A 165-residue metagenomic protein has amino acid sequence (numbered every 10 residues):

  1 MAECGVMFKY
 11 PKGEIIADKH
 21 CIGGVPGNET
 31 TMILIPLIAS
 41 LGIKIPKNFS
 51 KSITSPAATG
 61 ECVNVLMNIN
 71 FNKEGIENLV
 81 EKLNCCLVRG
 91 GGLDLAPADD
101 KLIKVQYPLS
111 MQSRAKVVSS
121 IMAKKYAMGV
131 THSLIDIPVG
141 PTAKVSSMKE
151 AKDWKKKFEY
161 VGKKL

Functional and structural regions predicted by a protein language model:
M1-C21, N78-K104: Self-splicing inteins and homing endonuclease
M1-F49, I53: Active-site cofactor/substrate anionic-group-binding motifs, chiefly glycine- and Lys/Arg-rich phosphate-binding loops
D18, I45-F49, L87-G91, L134-I137: General beta-strand structural signal in soluble alpha/beta enzymes
H20-P26, K51-A57, V65-M67, L93 (+1 more regions): Acidic, glycine-rich active-site loops and adjacent beta-strand->loop/helix elements that engage anionic groups
V25-L34, A39-S40, N48, S55-A57 (+4 more regions): Short glycine/serine/threonine-rich phosphate/pyrophosphate-binding segments that cradle anionic phosphate groups
T30-G42, E61-F71, K104-L109, E150-K157: A glycine- and small-aliphatic-rich helix-loop capping segment at beta-alpha/alpha-beta transitions that lines
C62-C86, K156-L165: A glycine-rich helix N-cap at a beta->alpha junction
L95-A151: Active-site/ligand-binding-proximal alpha/beta "capping" segment
